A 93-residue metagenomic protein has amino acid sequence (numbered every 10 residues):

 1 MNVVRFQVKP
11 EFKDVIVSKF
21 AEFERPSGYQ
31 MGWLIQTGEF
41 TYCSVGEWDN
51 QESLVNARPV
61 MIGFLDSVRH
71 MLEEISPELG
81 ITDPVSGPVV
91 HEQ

Functional and structural regions predicted by a protein language model:
M1-F6, C43: Active-site-flanking beta-strand signature of metal-NTP-handling nucleotidyl enzymes and homologous cyclase-like
R5-I16: Short, surface-exposed ligand-recognition loops at beta-strand->loop->(often short) alpha-helix junctions that present
D14-I16, S44, L54-N56: Short acidic, gly/pro-rich beta-turn/loop elements at beta-sheet edges and active-site/ligand-binding grooves
V15-F23: Membrane-interacting alpha-helical segments
E22-L34, E47-D83: An amphipathic, aromatic/His-enriched active-site/gating alpha helix that lines ligand/cofactor pockets
D83-Q93: Acidic/histidine-enriched, glycine/proline-rich intrinsically disordered or flexible terminal extensions
